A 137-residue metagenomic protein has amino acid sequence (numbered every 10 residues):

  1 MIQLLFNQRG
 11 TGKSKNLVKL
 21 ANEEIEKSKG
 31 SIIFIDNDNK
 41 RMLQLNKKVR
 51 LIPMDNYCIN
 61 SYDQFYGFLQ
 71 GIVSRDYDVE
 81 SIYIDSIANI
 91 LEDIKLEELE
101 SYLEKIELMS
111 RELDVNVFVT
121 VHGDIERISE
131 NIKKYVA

Functional and structural regions predicted by a protein language model:
M1-G71, I128-E130: Conserved P-loop
Q3-L5, I32, V79-I84, V117: Generic beta-sheet signal
K13, S61, F65-F68, V79 (+2 more regions): Amphipathic alpha-helical interface surfaces
N56, V73, S81-A137: Replace "adjacent to P-loop NTPase cores in ATP/GTP-dependent enzymes" with "adjacent to NTP-binding cores
D76: Active-site nucleophile-His-acid catalytic modules used for acyl/amide transfer and hydrolysis across diverse enzymes
